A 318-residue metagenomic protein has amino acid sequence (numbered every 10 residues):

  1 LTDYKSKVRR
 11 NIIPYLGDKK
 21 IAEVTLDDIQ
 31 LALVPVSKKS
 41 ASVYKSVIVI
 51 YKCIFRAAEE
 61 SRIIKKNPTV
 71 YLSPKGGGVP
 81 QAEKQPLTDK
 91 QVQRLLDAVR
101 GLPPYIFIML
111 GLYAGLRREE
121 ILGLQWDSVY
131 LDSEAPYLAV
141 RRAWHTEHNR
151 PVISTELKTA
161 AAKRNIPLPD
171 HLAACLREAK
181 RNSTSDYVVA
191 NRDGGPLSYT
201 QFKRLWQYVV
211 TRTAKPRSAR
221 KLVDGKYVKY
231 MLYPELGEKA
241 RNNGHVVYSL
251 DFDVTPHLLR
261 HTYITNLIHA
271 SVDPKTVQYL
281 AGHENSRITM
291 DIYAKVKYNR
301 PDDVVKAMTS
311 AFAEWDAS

Functional and structural regions predicted by a protein language model:
L1-I63, Q81, G195-Q201, S218-K221 (+1 more regions): N-terminal core-binding DNA-recognition domain of tyrosine site-specific recombinases/integrases
A22-D27, R56-V79, Y230-N242, K306: Short, charged hinge/linker segments at domain and secondary-structure junctions
A41, K45-V47, E60-W126, D132-E134 (+2 more regions): Basic, Lys/Arg- and aromatic-enriched nucleic-acid-binding interface segment
A41, Q93, D97-L102, A114 (+5 more regions): Short, basic (Lys/Arg/His-rich) helix/loop patches that form interaction surfaces in the mid-to-C-terminal regions
S73-P74, Q91, L124-A179: Conserved tyrosine-mediated DNA breakage-rejoining catalytic core shared by Y-recombinases
G78, P86, W144, A173 (+1 more regions): Catalytic-site neighborhood detector that most strongly recognizes the C-terminal catalytic loop/helix of tyrosine
D97, S133-E134, H148-K163, D170-L172 (+6 more regions): C-terminal secondary-structure termini that scaffold catalytic or DNA-interacting sites
S128-Y137, D253, V272-I292: Short, polar N-cap/turn motifs at the start of nucleic acid-interacting alpha helices
